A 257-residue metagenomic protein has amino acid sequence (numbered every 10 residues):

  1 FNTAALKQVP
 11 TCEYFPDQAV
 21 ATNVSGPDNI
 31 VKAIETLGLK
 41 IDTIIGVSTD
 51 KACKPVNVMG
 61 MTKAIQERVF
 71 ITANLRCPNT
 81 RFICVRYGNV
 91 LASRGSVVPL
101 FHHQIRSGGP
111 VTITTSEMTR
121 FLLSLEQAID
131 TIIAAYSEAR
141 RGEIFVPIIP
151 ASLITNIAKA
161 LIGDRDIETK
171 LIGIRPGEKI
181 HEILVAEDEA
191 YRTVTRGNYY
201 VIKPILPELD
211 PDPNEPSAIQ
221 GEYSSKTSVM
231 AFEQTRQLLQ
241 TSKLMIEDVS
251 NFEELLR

Functional and structural regions predicted by a protein language model:
N2, L6-E67: Conserved Rossmann-fold NAD(P)-dependent oxidoreductase catalytic core, especially the SDR/UDP-sugar
R68-R257: Strand-loop microenvironment adjacent to phosphate/nucleotide-handling motifs in alpha/beta enzyme folds
